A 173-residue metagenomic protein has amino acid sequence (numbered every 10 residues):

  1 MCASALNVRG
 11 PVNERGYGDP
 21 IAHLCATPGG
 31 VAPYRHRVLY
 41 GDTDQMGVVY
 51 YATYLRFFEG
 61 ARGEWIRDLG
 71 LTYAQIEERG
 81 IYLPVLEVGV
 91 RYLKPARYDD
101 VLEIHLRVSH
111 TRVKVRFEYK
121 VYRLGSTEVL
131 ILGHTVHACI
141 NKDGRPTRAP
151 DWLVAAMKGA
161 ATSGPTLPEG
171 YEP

Functional and structural regions predicted by a protein language model:
A5-P28, A32-Y34, Y92, R97-Y98 (+1 more regions): HotDog/MaoC-like acyl-thioester-processing domains
Y51: Catalytic-site-adjacent helices and loops of nucleotide signaling machinery
Y54, F58-E59: Active-site-proximal betaalpha loop/short-helix elements that scaffold phosphoryl/nucleotidyl transfer chemistry
W65-V115, L132: Hydrophobic beta-strand-centered segment that forms part of the acyl-chain substrate-binding groove
